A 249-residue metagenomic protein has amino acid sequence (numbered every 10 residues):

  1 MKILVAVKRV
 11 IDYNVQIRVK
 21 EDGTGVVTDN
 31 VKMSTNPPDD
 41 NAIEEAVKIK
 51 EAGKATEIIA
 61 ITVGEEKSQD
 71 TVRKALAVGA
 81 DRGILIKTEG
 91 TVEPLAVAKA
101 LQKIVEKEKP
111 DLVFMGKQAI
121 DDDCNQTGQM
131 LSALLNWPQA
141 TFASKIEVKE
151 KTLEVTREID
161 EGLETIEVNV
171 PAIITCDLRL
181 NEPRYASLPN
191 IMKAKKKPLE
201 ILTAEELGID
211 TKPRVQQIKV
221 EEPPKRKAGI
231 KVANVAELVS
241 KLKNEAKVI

Functional and structural regions predicted by a protein language model:
M1-I249: N-terminal glycine-rich FAD/FM-binding segment characteristic of electron-transfer flavoproteins
